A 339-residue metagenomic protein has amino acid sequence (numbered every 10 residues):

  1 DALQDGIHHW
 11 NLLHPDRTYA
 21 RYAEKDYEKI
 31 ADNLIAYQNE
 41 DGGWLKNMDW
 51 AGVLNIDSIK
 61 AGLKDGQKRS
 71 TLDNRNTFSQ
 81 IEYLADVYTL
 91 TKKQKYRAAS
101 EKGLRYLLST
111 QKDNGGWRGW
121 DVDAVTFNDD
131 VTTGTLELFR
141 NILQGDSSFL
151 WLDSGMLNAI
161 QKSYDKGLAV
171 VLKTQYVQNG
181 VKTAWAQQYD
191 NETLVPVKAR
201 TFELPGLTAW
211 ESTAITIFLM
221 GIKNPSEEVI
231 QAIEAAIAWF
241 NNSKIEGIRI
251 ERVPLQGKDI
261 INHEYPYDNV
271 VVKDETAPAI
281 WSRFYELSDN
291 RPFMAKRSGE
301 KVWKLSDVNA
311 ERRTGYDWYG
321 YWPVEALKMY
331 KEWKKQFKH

Functional and structural regions predicted by a protein language model:
D1-K29, Q144-K166, E192-A199, E203 (+1 more regions): Terminal, non-catalytic domain-edge segments
R17, R21-S79, Y83: N-terminal carbohydrate-binding/catalytic regions of secreted carbohydrate-active enzymes
K29-G42, A99-G116, I160-G180, A232-R249: Long, well-ordered core segments of solenoidal/helical folds
Y37, V87-L90, T110, I142-G145 (+3 more regions): Residue-level signature of the C-terminal ends
W44, D49-A51, D57-K60, K64 (+2 more regions): Intrinsic, low-complexity N-terminal interaction/targeting segments
N47, S79, Y83-D86, A99 (+4 more regions): Alpha-solenoid helical repeat scaffolds
N47-L54, S70-L72, W120-N128, M156-Q161 (+1 more regions): A glycine-rich, coil/turn loop motif that links secondary-structure elements
R97-L104, L108, W117-Y176, S212 (+1 more regions): Eukaryote-skewed repeat-based solenoidal scaffolds used as protein-protein interaction platforms, primarily
